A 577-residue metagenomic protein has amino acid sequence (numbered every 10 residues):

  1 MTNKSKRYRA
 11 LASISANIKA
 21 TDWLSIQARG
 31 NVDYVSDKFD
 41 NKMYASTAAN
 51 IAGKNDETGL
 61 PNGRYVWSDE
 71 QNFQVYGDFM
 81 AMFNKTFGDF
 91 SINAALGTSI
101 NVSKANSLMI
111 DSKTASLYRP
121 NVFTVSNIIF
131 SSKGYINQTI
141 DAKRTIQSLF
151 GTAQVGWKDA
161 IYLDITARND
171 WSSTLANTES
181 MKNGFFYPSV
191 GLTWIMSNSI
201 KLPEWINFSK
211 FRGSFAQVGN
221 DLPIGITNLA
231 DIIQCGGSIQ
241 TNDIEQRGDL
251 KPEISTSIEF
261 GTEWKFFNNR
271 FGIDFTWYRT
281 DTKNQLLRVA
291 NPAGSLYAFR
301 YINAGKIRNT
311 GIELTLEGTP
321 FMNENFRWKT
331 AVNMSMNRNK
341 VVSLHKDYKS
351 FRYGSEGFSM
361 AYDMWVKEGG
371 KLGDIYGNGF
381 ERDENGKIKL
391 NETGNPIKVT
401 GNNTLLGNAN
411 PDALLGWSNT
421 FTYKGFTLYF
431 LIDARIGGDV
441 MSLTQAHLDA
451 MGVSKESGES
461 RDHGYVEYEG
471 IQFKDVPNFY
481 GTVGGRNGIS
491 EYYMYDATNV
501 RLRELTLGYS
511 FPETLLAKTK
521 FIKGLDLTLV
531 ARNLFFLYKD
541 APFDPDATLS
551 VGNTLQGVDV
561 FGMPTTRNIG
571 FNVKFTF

Functional and structural regions predicted by a protein language model:
M1, M43-G63, N106-I136, G225-Q246 (+5 more regions): Surface-exposed loop/turn segments flanking beta-strands in extracellular/periplasmic regions
M1-N17, S131-T152, G156, Y162-T166 (+4 more regions): Outer-membrane beta-barrel transmembrane strand signature
Y8-R9, N17-L117, Q138-T139, Q154 (+6 more regions): Small-side-chain secondary-structure face that scaffolds active or pore-lining regions
W23, T86-I92, A160, S197-S209 (+5 more regions): Short loop/turn motifs that connect adjacent beta-strands in outer-membrane beta-barrel proteins
V32-K38, T98-K104, Q138, A167-S173 (+11 more regions): Transmembrane beta-strands of outer-membrane beta-barrel pores
A49-I51, A160, S172, R435-D526 (+1 more regions): Extracytoplasmic gating/loop element in the C-terminal half of outer-membrane beta-barrel translocons and assembly
L108-S116, I302, T319-A409, D449 (+1 more regions): Conserved small-residue
A304-N309, G354-Y376, D383-K387, E469-G470 (+2 more regions): C-terminal beta-signal and terminal closure region of outer-membrane beta-barrel proteins
